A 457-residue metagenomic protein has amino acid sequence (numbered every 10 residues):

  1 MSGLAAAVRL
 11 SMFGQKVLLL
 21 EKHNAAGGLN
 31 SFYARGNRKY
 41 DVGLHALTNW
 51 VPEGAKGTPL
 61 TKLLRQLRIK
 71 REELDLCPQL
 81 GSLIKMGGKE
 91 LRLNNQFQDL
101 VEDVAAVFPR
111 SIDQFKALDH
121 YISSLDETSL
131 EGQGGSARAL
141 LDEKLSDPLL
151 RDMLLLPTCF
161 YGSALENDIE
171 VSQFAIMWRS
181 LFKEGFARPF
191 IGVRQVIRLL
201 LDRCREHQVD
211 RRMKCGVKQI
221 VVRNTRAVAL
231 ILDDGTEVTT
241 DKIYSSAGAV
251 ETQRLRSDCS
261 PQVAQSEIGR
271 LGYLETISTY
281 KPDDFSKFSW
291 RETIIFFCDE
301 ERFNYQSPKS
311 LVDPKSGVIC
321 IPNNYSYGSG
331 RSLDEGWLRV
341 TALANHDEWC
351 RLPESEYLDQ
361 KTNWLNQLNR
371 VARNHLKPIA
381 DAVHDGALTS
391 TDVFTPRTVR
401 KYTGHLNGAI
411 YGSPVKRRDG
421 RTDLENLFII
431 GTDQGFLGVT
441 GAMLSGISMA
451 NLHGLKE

Functional and structural regions predicted by a protein language model:
M1-D113: N-terminal glycine-rich phosphate/pyrophosphate-binding loop and immediately adjacent elements
L44, T432-G454: A conserved FAD-binding loop/helix module that cradles the flavin
E72-D75, D210-R212, F428: General small-molecule cofactor/ligand-binding pocket signal
M86-V171: Rossmann-like flavin
R151-A164, V318-I319, K377-F436: A glycine-rich dinucleotide-binding beta-alpha-beta segment and adjacent secondary-structure elements that constitute
F174-I231: Helical element adjacent to the flavin cofactor pocket in flavoenzyme catalytic cores
K218-S332: Mid-domain catalytic core of redox enzymes that form a hydrophobic substrate pocket/lid adjacent to a catalytic redox
P282-T391: C-terminal segments that line or cap access tunnels to active or ligand-binding sites in enzymes and enzyme-associated
